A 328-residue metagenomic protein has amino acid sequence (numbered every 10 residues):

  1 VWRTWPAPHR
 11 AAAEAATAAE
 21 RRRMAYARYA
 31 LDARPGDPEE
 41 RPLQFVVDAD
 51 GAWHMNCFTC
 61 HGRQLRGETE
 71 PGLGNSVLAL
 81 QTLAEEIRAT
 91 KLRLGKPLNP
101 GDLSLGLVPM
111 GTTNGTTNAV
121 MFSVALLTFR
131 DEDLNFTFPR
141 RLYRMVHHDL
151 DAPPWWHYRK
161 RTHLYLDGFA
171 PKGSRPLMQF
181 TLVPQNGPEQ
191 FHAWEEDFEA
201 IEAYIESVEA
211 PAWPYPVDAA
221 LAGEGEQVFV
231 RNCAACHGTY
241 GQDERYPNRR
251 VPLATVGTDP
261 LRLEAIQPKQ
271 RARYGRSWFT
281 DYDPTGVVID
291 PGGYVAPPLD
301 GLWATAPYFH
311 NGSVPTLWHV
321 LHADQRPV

Functional and structural regions predicted by a protein language model:
V1-V328: Periplasmic c-type cytochrome electron-transfer domains
